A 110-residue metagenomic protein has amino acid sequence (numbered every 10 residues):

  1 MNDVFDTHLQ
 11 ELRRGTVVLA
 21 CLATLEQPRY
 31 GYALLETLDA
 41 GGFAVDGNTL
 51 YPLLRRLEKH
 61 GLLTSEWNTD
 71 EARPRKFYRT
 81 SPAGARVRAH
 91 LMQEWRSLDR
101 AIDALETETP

Functional and structural regions predicted by a protein language model:
M1-Q10: Short, Lys/Arg-enriched N-terminal segment that forms or immediately precedes the first helix of a structured domain
L9-Y51: N-terminal helix-turn-helix DNA-binding core of bacterial DNA-binding proteins
E36, P82, S97-R100: Generic recognition of well-ordered alpha-helical segments within structured catalytic/regulatory domains
G47, R73-P74: Short, aromatic/basic-enriched loop-to-helix "N-cap" motif that marks the start of an alpha-helix at regulatory
R56: Alpha-helical DNA-recognition elements
H60-R73, R79: Beta-hairpin "wing" of winged helix-turn-helix
P74-L91: Basic, amphipathic "hinge/linker" alpha-helix immediately C-terminal to the N-terminal HTH DNA-binding motif
R88-P110: Amphipathic alpha-helical dimerization/coiled-coil segments that flank or bridge DNA-binding/regulatory modules
